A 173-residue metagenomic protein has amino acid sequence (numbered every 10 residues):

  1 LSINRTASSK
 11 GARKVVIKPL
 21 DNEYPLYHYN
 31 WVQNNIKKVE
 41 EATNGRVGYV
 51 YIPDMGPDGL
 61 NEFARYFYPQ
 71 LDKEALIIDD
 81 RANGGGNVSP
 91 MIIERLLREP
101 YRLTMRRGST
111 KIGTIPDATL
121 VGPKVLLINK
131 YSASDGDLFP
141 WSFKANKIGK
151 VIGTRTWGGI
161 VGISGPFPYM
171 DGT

Functional and structural regions predicted by a protein language model:
S2-G172: Cleft-lining beta-strand/loop regions that shape enzyme active-site pockets
